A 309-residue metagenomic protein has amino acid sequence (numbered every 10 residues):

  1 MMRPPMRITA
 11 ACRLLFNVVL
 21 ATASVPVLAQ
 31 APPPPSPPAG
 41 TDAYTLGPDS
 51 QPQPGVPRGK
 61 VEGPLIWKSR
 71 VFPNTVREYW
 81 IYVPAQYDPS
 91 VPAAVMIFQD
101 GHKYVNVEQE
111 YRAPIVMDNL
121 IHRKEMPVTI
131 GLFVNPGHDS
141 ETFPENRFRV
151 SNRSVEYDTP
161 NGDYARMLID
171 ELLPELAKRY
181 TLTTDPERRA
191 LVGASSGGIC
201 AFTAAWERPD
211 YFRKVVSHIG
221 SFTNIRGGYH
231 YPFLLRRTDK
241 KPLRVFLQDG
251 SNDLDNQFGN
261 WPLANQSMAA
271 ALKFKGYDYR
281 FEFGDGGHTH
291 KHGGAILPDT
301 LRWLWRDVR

Functional and structural regions predicted by a protein language model:
M1-A11: N-terminal secretory signal peptides that target proteins for export/translocation
Q30-R309: Non-catalytic cap/lid and distal C-terminal segments of serine-dependent acyl enzymes
